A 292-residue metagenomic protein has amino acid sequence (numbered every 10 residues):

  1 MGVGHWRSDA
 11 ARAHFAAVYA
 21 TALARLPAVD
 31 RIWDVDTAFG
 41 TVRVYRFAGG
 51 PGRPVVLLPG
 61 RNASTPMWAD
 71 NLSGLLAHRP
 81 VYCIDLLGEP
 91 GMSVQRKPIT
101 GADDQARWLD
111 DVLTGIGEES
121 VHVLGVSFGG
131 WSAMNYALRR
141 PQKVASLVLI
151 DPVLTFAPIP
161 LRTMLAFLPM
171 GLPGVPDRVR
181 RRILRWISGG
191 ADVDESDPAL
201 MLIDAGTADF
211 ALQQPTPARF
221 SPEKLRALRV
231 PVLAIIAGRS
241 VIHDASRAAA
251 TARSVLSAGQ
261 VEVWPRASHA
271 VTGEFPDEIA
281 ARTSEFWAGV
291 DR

Functional and structural regions predicted by a protein language model:
M1-R53, H78-R79, E119, A288-R292: Alpha/beta-hydrolase fold catalytic core
G40-G91: Conserved HGGG/HGGXW glycine-rich cap/lid loop of the alpha/beta-hydrolase fold
S73, L233-A267, G273: Conserved loop-alpha-helix segment in the C-terminal half of the alpha/beta-hydrolase fold that carries the catalytic
Y82-L124, A281: Active-site loop/oxyanion-hole signature of alpha/beta-hydrolase fold enzymes
G125, G129, A133: Gly/Ala-rich beta-loop-alpha elbow adjacent to hydrolase catalytic centers
M134-R139, A145-G174: Flexible "cap/lid" loop of the alpha/beta hydrolase fold
P158-T163, G174-R229: Conserved alpha/beta-hydrolase catalytic His-Asp/Glu region
A258-R292: Catalytic active-site module of serine/aspartate enzymes centered on a nucleophile-bearing elbow/loop
